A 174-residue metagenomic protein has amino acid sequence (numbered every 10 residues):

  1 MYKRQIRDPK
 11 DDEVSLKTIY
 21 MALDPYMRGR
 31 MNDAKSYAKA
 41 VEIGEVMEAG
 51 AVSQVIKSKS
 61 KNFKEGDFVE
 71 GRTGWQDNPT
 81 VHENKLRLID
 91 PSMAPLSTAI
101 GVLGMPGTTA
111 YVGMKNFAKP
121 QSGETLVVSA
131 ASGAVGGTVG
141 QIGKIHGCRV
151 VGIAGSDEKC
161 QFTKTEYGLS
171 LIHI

Functional and structural regions predicted by a protein language model:
M1-Q5, I172-I174: Conserved small/polar residues in nucleotide/adenosyl-binding loops
R4, P79-V81, I89-D90: Hydrophobic residues at beta-strand termini and immediately following loops that shape nucleotide-binding pockets
R4-L23, M31-W75: Glycine-rich beta-strand-centered segment in the early N-terminal region that forms part of a ligand/cofactor-binding
M27-M31, A134: Short, glycine/acidic-enriched capping/hinge loops at junctions between secondary-structure elements
K57, K61-E65, L88, E158-T165: Replace "anionic and nucleotidyl ligands
R72-K85: A structural motif shared across PLP-dependent enzymes of the aminotransferase-like
N84-S97, E124: Glycine/charged-rich beta-loop-alpha catalytic/anionic-binding loops adjacent to active sites
I100-L171: Mid-domain Rossmann-like dinucleotide-binding core that forms the NAD(H)/NADP(H) cofactor-binding site
